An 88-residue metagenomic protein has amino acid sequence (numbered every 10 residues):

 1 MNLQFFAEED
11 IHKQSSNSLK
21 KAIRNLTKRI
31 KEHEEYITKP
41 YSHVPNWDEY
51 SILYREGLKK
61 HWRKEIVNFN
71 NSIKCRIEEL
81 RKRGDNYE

Functional and structural regions predicted by a protein language model:
M1-N2, H33: Short intrinsically disordered, low-complexity coil segments enriched in acidic
N2-E9, G84-E88: Short acidic DE-rich linear segments
A7-E35, K64: Short, charge/polar-rich alpha-helical segments
Q14-N17, L53, G57: Short coil/turn segments at secondary-structure junctions
I30, I37, G57-E88: Amphipathic alpha-helical coiled-coil segments
P40-R55: Extended alpha-helical coiled-coil "stalk/arm" regions that act as elongated linkers or oligomerization scaffolds
